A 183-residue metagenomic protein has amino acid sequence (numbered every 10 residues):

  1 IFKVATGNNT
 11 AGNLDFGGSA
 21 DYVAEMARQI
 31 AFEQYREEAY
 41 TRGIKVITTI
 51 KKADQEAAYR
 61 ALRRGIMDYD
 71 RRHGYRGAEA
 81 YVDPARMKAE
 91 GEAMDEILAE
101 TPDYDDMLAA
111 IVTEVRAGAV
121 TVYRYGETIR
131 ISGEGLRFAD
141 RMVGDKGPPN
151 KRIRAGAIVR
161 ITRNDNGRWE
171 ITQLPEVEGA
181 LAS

Functional and structural regions predicted by a protein language model:
I1-Y104, T113-R124: Non-catalytic, structured segments within soluble enzyme domains
R64-S183: Short pre-catalytic segments that frame enzyme active sites
